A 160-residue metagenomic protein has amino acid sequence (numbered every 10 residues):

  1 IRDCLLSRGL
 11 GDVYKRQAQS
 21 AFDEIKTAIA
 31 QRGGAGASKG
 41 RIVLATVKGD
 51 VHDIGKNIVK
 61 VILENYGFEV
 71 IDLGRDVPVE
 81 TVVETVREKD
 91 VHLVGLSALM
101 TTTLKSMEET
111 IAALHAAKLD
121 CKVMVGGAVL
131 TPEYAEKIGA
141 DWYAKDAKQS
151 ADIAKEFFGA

Functional and structural regions predicted by a protein language model:
I1-Y14: Single conserved hydrophobic/aromatic residue that forms the stacking wall/gate of nucleotide- or nucleobase-binding
R2, R41-T46, V91, G95-S97: Short, hydrophobic beta-strand segments
D12-A45: Long, charged amphipathic helices and adjacent flexible linkers at domain junctions
A21-A28, A113, A117, F157-A160: Conserved, well-folded catalytic cores of nucleic-acid-processing and energy-transducing macromolecular machines
G36-I58, I62, F68-V70: Conserved small-residue-rich beta-alpha loop and adjacent elements that most often cradle the phosphate/pyrophosphate
A37-K39, I153-A160: Non-catalytic signal-transmission and effector/linker regions of two-component phosphorelay proteins
K56-Y66, V70-D141, D146-K155: Cofactor-cradling patches in redox/metallo enzymes
